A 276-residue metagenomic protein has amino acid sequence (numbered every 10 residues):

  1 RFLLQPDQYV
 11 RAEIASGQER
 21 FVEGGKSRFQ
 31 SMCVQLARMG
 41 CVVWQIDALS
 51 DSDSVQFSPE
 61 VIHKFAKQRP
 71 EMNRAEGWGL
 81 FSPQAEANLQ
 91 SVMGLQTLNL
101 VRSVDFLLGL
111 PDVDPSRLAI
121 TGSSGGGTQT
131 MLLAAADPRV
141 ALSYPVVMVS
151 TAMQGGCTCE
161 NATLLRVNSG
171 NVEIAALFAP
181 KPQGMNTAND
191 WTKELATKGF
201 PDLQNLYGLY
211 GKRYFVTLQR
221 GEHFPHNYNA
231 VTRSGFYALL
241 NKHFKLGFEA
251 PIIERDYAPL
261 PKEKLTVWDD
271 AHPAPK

Functional and structural regions predicted by a protein language model:
R1-V101, L108, V149-C159: Cap/lid segment of the alpha/beta-hydrolase catalytic domain
G24, N186-K276: Alpha/beta-hydrolase-fold serine-hydrolase catalytic core, especially in secreted/extracellular enzymes
D51-S54, G127-T130, S150-G156, N161 (+3 more regions): Flexible loop/turn segments at secondary-structure boundaries
D112-S124: Alpha/beta-hydrolase fold nucleophile elbow
G122-A134: Glycine-rich nucleophile elbow surrounding the catalytic serine of serine-hydrolase chemistry
A135-L142: Conserved hydrolase catalytic core segment
P145-V146: A short, hydrophobic beta-strand element of the alpha/beta-hydrolase
Q154-G211: The feature captures the conserved acid-bearing segment of alpha/beta-hydrolase catalytic domains
